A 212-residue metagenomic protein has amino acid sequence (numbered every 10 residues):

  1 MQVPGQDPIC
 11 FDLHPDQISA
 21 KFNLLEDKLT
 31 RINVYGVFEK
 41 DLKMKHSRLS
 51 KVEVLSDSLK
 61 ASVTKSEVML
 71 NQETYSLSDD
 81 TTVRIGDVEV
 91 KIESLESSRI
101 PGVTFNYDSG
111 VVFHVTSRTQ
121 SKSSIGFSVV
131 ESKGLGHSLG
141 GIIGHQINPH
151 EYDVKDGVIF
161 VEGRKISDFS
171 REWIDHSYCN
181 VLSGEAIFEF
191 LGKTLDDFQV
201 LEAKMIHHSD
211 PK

Functional and structural regions predicted by a protein language model:
M1-K212: Von Willebrand factor type D
